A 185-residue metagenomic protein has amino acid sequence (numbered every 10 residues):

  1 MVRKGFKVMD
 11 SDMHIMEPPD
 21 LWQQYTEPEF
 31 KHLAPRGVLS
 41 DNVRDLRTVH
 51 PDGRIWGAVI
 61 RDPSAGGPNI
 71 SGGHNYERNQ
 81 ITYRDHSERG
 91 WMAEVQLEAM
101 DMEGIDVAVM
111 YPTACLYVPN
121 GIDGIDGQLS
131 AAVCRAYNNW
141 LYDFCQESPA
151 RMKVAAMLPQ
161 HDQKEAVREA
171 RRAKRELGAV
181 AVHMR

Functional and structural regions predicted by a protein language model:
M1-R185: Helix-coil boundary/capping segments in enzymes
